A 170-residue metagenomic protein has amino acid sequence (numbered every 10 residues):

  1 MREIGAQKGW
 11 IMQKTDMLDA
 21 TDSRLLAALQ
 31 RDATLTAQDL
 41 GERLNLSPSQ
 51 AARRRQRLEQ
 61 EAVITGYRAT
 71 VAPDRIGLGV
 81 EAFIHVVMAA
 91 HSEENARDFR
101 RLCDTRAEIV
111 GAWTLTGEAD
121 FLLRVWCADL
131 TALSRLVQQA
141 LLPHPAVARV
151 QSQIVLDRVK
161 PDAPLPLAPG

Functional and structural regions predicted by a protein language model:
M1-G170: A compositional/biophysical signature of low hydrophobicity enriched in polar/charged and small residues
